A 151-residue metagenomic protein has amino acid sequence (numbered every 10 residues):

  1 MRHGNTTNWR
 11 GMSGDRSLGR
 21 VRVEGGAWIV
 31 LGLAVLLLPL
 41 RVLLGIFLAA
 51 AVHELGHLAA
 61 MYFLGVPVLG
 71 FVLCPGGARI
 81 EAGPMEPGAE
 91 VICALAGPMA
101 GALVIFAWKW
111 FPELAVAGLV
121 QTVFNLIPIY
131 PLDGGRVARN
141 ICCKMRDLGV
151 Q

Functional and structural regions predicted by a protein language model:
M1-Q151: Hydrophobic transmembrane alpha-helices and their immediate loop junctions in multi-pass integral membrane proteins
